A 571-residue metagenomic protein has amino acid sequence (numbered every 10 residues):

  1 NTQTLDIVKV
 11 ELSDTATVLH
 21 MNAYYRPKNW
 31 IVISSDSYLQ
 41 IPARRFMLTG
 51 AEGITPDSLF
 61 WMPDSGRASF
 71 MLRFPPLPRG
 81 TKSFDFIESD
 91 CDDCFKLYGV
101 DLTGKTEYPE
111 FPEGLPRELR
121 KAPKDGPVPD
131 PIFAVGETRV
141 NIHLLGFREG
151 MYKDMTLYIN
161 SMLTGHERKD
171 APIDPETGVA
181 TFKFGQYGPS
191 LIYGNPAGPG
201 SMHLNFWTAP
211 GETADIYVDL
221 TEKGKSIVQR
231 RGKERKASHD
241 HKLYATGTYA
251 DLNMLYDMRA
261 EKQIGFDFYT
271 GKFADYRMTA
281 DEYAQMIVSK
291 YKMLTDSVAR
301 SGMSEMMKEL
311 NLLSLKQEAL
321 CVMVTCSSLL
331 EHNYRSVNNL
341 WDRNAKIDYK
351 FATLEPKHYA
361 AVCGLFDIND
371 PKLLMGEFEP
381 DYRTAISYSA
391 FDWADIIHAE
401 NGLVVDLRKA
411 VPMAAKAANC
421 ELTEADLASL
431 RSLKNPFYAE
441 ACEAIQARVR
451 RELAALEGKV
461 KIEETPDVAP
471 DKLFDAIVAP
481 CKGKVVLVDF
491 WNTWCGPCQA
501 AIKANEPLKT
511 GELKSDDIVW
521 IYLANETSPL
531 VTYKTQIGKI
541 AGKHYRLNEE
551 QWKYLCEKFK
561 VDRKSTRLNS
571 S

Functional and structural regions predicted by a protein language model:
T49-F84, E88-C91: Short, solvent-exposed, Trp/other aromatic-anchored flexible loops in extracytoplasmic proteins
G99-M306: A non-transmembrane, solvent-exposed segment enriched in polar/low-complexity residues
V135, L220-K484: Oxidative protein folding and maturation machinery
I386, P466, I537-K564: Short, internal strand/loop/helix patches that form the active-site neighborhood or redox-interaction surface
K484-V485, I502-L523: Conserved helix-turn-beta segment immediately C-terminal to the redox Cys motif in thioredoxin-like folds
F490-P507: Conserved redox-active cysteine motifs that mediate thiol-disulfide chemistry, especially di-cysteine Cys-X(1-2)-Cys
S515-V531, K539-W552: Thiol-based oxidoreductase modules, predominantly thioredoxin-like and allied folds used for disulfide exchange
T566-S570: Conserved small/polar residues in nucleotide/adenosyl-binding loops
